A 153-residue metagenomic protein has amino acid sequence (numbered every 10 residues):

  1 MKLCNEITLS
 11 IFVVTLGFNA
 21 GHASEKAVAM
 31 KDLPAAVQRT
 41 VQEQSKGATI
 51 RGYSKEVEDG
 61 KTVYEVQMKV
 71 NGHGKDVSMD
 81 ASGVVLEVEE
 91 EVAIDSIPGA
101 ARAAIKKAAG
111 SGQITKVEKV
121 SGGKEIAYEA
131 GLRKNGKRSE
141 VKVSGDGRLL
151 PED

Functional and structural regions predicted by a protein language model:
M1-L9: Bacterial N-terminal signal peptides that target proteins for export
T8-N19: Bacterial N-terminal signal peptides
H22-D153: Mature soluble domains of exported/periplasmic/lumenal proteins and thiol-rich metal-chelating peptides
